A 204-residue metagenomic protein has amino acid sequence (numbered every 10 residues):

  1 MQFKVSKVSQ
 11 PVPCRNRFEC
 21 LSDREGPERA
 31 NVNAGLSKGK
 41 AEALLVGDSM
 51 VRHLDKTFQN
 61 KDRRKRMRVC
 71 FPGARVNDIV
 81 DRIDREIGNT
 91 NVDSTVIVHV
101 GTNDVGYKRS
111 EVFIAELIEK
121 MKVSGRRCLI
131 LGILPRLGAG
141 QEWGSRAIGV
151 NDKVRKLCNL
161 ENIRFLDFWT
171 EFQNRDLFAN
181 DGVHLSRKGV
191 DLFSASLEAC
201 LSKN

Functional and structural regions predicted by a protein language model:
Q2-T90: Serine-esterase "nucleophile elbow" of acetyl-processing enzymes
F58, D62-M67, A74, V80-N204: Alpha-helical cap/lid subdomain in secreted, periplasmic, or secretory-pathway luminal O-acyl-processing enzymes
